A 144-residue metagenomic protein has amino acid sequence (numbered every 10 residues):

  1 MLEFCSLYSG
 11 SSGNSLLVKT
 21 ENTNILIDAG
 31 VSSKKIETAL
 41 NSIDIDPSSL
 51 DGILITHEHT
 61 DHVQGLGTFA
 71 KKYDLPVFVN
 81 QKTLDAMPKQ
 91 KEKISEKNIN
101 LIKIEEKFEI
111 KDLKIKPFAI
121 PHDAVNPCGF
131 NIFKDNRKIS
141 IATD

Functional and structural regions predicted by a protein language model:
M1-I43, C128-D144: Conserved beta-strand hairpin/beta-sheet module of binuclear metal-dependent hydrolase folds, prominently
C5-S15, T56-Q64, V77, P88 (+1 more regions): Structured catalytic core of nucleotide-sugar glycosyltransferases
S12, S32, H59, T83 (+1 more regions): A generic "binding-loop/recognition-motif" signal
N14, T23, S49-D51, Y73 (+2 more regions): A generic structural signal for short beta-strands and their flanking turns/coil linkers
S33-N80: Active-site metal-binding motif and surrounding structural segment of the metallo-beta-lactamase
T56, T83, T143: Ser/Thr-centric signal marking residues that sit in or immediately flank functional binding/regulatory motifs
Q81-N136: Metallo-beta-lactamase
